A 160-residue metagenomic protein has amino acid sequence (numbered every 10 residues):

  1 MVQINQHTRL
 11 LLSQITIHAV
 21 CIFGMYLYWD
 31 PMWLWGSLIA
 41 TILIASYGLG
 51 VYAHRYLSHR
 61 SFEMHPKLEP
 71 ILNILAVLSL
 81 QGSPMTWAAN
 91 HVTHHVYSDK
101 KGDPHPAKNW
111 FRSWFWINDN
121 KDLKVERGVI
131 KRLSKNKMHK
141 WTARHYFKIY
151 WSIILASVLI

Functional and structural regions predicted by a protein language model:
M1-I160: Non-catalytic, topology-defining segments of multipass membrane proteins
